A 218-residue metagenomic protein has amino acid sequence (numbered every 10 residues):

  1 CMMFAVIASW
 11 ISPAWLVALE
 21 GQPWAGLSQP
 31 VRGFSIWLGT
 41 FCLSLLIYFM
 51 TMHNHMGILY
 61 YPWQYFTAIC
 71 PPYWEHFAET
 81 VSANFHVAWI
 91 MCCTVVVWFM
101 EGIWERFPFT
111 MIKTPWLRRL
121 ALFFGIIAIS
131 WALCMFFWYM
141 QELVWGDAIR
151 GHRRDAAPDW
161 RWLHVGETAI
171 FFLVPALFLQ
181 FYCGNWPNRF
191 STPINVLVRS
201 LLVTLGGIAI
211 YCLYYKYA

Functional and structural regions predicted by a protein language model:
C1-A8, F34-S35, L45-F49, A68-V95 (+3 more regions): Alpha-helical transmembrane segments of polytopic membrane proteins
V6-S12, I129, G206: Transmembrane alpha-helices
A8-S35, Y61, T94-A121, L143-A148 (+1 more regions): Cytoplasmic membrane-interface regions of multi-pass membrane proteins
S28-L46, P115-L133, T192-A209: Transmembrane alpha-helical segments of multi-pass membrane proteins
L46-I69, A132-R150, A209-A218: Membrane-helix interface motif
G151-A218: Intrinsically disordered, low-complexity segments enriched in Gly and acidic/Ser/Thr residues that form flexible
